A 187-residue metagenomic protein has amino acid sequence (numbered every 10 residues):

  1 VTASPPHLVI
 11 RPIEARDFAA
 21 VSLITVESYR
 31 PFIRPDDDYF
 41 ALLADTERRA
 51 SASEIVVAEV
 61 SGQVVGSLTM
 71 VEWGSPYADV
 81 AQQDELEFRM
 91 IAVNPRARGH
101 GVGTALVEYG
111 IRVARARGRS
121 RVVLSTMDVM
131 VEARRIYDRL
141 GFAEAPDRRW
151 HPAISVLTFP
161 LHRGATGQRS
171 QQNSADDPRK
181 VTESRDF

Functional and structural regions predicted by a protein language model:
V1-T2, S174: Generic N-terminal simple sequence motifs
T2-L8: Extreme N-terminus of proteins, especially the signal/transit-peptide cleavage junction and the first residues
H7, I24-E27, I55-V56, D84 (+1 more regions): C-terminal "cap" of GNAT-fold acetyltransferases
P12-P95, V107-Y109, V113, P146-W150 (+1 more regions): Acetyl-CoA-dependent GNAT
G62, G66, G101-G103, G141: Conserved phosphate-binding and hydrolysis motifs of nucleotide-dependent enzymes
M90-E108, R115-R117, D128-R135, R139: Conserved glycine-rich acetyl-CoA-binding loop
